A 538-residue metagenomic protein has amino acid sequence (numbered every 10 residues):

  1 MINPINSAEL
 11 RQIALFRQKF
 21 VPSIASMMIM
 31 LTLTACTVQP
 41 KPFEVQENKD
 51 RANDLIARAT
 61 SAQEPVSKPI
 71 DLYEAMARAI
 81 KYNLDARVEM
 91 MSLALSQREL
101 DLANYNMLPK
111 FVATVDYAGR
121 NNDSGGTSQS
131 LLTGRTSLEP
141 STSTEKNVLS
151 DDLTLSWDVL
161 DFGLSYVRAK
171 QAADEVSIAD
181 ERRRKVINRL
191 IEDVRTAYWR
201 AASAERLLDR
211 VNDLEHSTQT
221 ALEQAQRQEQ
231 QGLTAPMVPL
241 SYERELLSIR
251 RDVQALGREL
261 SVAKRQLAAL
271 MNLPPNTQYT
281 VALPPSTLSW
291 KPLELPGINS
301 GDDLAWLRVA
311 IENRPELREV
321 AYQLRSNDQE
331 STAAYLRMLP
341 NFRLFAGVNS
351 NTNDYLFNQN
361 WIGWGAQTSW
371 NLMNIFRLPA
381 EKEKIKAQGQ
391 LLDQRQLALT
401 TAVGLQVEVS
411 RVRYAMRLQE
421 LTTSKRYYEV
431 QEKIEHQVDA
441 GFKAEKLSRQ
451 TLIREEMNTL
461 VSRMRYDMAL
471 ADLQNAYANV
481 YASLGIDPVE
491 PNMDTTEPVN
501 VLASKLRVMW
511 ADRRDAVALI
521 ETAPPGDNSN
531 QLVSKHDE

Functional and structural regions predicted by a protein language model:
M1-Q18: N-terminal secretory signal peptides that target proteins for export/translocation
F16, T37-N48, N121, P275 (+1 more regions): Acidic, low-complexity, intrinsically disordered peripheral segments
T32-A35: C-terminal motif of bacterial Sec signal peptides marking the signal peptidase cleavage site
T37, V186-V309, R413, R417-E420 (+5 more regions): Periplasmic alpha-helical coiled-coil/stalk elements that build and connect Gram-negative outer-membrane
D54-R78, Y82: Regulatory alphaC helix of protein kinase catalytic domains
P69, K110-K185, D302-V309, N313 (+2 more regions): Small/polar-residue-enriched beta-strand and adjacent coil segments characteristic of outer-membrane beta-barrel
D71-E74, V88, V148-S150, T196 (+4 more regions): Transmembrane beta-barrel architecture of outer-membrane proteins
N83, M90, Q97, N104 (+31 more regions): Alpha-helical coiled-coil heptad-repeat register
